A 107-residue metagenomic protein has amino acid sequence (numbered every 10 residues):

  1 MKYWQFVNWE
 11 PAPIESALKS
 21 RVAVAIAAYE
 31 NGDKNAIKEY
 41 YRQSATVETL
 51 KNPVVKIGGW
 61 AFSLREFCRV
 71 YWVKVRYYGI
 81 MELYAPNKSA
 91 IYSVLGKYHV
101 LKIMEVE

Functional and structural regions predicted by a protein language model:
Q5, V55, V73-V75: Short aromatic-centered micro-motifs
V7, K38-L64, G96-E107: Short, mixed-charge low-complexity intrinsically disordered segments
V7, P11-S16, Y78-P86: A short, exposed loop/beta-hairpin motif centered on an aromatic-Gly-Thr core
A17-A25, A36, Q43: Amphipathic coiled-coil alpha-helices
V22-A23, P86-H99: A short, charged, amphipathic alpha-helix used as a generic interaction element across diverse proteins
A28-Y29, A45: Alpha-helical oligomerization interfaces
E30-A36: Charged, low-complexity interaction regions
F62-Y78: Short aromatic-glycine-(Arg/Gly/Cys) micro-motifs in beta-strand/loop hairpins
